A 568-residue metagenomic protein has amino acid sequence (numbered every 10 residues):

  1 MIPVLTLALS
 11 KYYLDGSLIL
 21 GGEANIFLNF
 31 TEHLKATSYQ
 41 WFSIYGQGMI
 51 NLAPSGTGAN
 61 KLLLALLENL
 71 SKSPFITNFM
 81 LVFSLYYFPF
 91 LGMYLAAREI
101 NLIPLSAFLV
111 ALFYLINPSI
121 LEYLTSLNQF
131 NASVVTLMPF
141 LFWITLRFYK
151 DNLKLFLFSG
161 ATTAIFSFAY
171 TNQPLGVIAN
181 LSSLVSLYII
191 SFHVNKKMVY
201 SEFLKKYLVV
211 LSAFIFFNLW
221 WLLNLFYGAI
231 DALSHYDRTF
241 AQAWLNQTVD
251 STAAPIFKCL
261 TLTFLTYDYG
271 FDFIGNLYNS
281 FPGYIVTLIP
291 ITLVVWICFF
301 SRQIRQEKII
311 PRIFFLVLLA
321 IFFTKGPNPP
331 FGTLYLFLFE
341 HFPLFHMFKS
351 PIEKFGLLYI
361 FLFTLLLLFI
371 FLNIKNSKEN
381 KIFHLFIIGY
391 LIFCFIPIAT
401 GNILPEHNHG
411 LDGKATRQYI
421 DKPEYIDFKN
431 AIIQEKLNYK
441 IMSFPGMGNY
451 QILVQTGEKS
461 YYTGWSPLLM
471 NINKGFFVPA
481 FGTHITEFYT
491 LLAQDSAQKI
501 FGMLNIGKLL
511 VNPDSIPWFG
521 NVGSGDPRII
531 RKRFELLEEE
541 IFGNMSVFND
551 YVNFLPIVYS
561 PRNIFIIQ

Functional and structural regions predicted by a protein language model:
M1-P3, L181-Y188, V199-F226, R238-Q247 (+2 more regions): Hydrophobic alpha-helical membrane-interfacial segments at the cytosolic entry of transmembrane helices
I2-F90, L112-V135, W244-I274, P327-H341 (+2 more regions): Membrane-interface coil-to-helix junctions
L7, Y87-I100, P104-Y149, K154-V194 (+4 more regions): Membrane-embedded helix bundles of polyisoprenyl
L7-Y12, S71-K72, I76, L105-L127 (+7 more regions): Membrane-interface helix-loop junctions at the exits of transmembrane helices
I26-L28, I120-S133, R238-L245, I274-F281 (+6 more regions): Membrane-helix boundary/interfacial segments in multi-pass membrane proteins
A36, H235-D237, A243-W244, G275-Y278 (+1 more regions): Extracytoplasmic
R98-L102, L146-F158, I189-K205, F300-E307 (+1 more regions): Membrane-interface junctions at the ends of membrane-embedded or membrane-associated helices
I189-F192, Y269-D272, I285-F322, L372: Hydrophobic, aromatic-rich transmembrane alpha-helices and their immediate juxtamembrane boundary segments
